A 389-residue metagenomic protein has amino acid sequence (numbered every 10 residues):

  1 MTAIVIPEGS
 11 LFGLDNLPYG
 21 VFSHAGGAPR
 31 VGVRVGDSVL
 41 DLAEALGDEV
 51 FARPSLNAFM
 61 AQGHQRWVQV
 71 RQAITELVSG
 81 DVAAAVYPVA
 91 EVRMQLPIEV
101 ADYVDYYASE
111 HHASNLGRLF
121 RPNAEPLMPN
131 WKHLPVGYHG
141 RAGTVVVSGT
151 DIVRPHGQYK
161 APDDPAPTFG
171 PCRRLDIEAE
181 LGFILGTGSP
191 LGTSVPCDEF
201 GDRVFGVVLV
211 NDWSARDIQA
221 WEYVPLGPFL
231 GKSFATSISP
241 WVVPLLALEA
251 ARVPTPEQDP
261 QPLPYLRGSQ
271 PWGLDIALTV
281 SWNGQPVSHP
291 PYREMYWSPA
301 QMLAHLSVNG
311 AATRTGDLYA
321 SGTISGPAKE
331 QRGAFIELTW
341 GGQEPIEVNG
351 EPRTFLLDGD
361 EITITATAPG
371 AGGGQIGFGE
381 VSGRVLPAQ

Functional and structural regions predicted by a protein language model:
M1-F22, R34, E44-H289, W297-Q301: Active-site microenvironments in enzyme catalytic cores
V21-A25, L185, A368, P387: Short, low-complexity Ser/Thr-rich regulatory SLiMs
W272-E294, L318-F335: Short beta-strand/loop turn elements enriched in aromatics
A300-A304, T315-E361, T365-T367, G372-R384: Active-site pocket scaffolds in enzymes
